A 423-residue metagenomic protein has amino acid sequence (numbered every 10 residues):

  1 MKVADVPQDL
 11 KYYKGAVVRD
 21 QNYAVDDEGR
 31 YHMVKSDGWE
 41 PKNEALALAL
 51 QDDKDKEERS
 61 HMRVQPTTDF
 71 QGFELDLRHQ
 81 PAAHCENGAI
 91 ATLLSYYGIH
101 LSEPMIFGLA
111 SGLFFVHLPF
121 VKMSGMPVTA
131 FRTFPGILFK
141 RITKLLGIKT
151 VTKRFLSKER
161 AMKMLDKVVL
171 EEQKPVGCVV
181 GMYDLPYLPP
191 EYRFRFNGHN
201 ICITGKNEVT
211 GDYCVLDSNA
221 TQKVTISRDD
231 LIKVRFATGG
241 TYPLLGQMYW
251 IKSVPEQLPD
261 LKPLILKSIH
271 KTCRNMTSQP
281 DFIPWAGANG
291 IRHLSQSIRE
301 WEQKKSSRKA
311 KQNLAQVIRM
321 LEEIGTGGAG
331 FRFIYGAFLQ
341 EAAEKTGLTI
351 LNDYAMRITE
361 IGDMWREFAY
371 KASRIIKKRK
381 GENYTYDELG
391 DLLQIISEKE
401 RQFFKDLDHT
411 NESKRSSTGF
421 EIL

Functional and structural regions predicted by a protein language model:
V3-P7, K11, G15: A short beta-strand micro-motif
V6-D9, A45-D53: A short, charged, amphipathic alpha-helix used as a generic interaction element across diverse proteins
Y13-E44: Acidic, low-complexity, intrinsically disordered interaction modules
L50, H61-L101, G112-G246, W250-P255: Conserved active-site-adjacent core of cysteine acyl-enzyme catalytic domains
S95-P104, L339-T346: Short helix-capping/linker segments at secondary-structure and domain boundaries
E208-I324: Noncatalytic regulatory segments and standalone regulatory/sensor domains
Q316-L423: Charged, long alpha-helical assembly modules
